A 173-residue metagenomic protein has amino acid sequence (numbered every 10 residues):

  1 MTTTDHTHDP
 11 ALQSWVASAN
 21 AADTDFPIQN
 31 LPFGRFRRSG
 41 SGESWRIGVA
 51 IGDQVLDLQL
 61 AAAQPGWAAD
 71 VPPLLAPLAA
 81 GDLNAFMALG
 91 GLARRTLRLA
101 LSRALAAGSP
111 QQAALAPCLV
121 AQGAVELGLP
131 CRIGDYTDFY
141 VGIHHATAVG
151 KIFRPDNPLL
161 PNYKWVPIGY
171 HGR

Functional and structural regions predicted by a protein language model:
T2-T4: Helix-enriched interaction subdomains in cytosolic or periplasmic regions, typified by TIR/SEFIR signaling/NADase cores
H6-R38, A50, D57-R173: Active-site microenvironments in enzyme catalytic cores
S39-S44: Short, solvent-exposed loop/turn segments that connect beta-strands within catalytic domains and beta-strand-rich
W45-V49: Short beta-strand-centered aromatic/proline hotspots
